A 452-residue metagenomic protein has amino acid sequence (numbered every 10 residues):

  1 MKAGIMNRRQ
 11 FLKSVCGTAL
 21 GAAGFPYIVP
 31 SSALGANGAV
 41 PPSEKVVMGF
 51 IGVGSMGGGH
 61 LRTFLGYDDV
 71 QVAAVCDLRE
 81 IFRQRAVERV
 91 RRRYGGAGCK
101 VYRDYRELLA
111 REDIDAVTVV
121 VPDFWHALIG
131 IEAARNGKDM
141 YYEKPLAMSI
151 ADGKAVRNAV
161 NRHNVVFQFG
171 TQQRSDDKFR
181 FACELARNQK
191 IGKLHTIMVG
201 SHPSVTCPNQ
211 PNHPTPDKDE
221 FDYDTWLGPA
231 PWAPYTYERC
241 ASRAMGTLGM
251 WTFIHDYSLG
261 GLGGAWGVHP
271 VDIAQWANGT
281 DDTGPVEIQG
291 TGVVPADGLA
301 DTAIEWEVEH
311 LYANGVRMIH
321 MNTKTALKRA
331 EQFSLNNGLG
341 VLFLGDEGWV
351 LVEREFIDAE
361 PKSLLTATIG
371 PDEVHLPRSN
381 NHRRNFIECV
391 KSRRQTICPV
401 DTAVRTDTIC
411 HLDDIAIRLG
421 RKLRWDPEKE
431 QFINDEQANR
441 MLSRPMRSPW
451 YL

Functional and structural regions predicted by a protein language model:
M1-D139, A151-V166: N-terminal glycine-/serine-/threonine-rich beta1-alpha1-beta2 phosphate-ribose binding loop of Rossmann-like
S14-P42, A300-D301, E388-L452: C-terminal helix-rich "cap/oligomerization" subdomain common to oxidoreductases
V53-H60, L344, V350-W425: C-terminal structured subdomain/cap of oxidoreductase catalytic cores
D139, A147-T225: A contiguous active-site-proximal alpha/beta segment in oxidoreductase catalytic domains
K144: Short basic (Lys/Arg) and small-residue
F169-T171, D256-G264, G292-D297, I369-L376 (+1 more regions): Active-site rim elements
D224-V316: Rossmann-like dinucleotide-binding domain that binds NAD(P)(H)
G298, T302, W306, L311-N380: NAD(P)-dinucleotide binding in Rossmann-like oxidoreductases
